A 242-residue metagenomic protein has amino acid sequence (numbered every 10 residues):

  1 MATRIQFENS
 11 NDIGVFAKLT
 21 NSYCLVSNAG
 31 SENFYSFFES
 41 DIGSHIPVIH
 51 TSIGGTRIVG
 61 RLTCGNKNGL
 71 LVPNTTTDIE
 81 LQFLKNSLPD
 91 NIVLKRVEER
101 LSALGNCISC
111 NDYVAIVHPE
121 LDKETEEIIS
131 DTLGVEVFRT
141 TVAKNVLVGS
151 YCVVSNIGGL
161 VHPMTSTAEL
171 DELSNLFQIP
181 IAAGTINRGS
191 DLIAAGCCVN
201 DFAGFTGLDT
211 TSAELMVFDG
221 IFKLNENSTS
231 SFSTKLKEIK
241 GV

Functional and structural regions predicted by a protein language model:
M1-V242: Histidine/cysteine-enriched polar flanking segments
